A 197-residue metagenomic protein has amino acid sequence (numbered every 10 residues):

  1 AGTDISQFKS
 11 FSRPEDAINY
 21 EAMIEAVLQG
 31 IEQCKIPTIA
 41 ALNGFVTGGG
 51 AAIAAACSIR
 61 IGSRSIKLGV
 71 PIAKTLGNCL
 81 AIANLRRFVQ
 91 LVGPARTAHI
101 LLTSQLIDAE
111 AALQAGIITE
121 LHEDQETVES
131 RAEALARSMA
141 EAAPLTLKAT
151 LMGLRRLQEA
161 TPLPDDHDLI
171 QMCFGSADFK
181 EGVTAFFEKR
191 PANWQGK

Functional and structural regions predicted by a protein language model:
A1-G30, T75-G77: Glycine- (often His-adjacent) and acidic-residue-rich active-site loop that binds/positions the CoA thioester
F11, A41-L42, P71: Structural motif
E21, A41-T47, L101-S104: Glycine-rich beta-to-alpha transition loops that act as phosphate-gripper elements at the mouths of alpha/beta enzyme
V27, Q33, T47-L101, A115 (+2 more regions): CoA-thioester-processing core
T38, F45, R60-I61, L121: Short, well-ordered beta-strand core segments
I59, H99, T103-Q105, A111 (+2 more regions): Well-ordered beta-strand positions
I61-I66, I118-P164, Q171, A177 (+1 more regions): C-terminal long alpha-helix characteristic of the crotonase
